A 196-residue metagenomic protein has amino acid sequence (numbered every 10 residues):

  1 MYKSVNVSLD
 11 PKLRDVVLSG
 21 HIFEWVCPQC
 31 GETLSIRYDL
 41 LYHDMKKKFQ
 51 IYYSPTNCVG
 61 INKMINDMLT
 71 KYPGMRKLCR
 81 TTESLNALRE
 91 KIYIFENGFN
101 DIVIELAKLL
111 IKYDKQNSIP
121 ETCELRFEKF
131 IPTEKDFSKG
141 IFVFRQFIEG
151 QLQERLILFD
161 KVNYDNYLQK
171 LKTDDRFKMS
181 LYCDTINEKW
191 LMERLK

Functional and structural regions predicted by a protein language model:
M1-T56: N-terminal cysteine/histidine-rich coordination modules
N6-D10, R37, N57-G60, T81 (+4 more regions): Serine/threonine-rich low-complexity intrinsically disordered regions
K12, E105, N163-N166: Exposed alpha-helical structural elements
P28-R37, I61-N66, M75-R76, L181: Low-complexity, flexible helical/coil segments
L34, M68, R89-K91, L109 (+2 more regions): A general marker of short, structured functional hotspots
L41-R126: Extended interfacial segments that mediate partner engagement and assembly in macromolecular machines
K112-K196: C-terminal, charged low-complexity interaction regions
